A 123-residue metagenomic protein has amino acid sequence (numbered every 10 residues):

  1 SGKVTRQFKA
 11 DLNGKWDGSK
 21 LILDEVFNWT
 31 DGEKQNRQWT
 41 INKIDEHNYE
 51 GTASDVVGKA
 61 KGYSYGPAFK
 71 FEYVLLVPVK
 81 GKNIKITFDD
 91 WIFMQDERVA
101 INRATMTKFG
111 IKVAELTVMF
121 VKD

Functional and structural regions predicted by a protein language model:
G2-V79: Central antiparallel beta-sheet cores of small beta-barrel/beta-sandwich binding domains
V4-A10, N83-F88, K112-A114: Amphipathic hydrophobic-ligand
G32-K34, K80-K82, I101, I111-V113: Intrinsically disordered, low-complexity acidic/polar segments
T87-D123: Glycine-rich, aromatic-bearing surface loops/beta-hairpins
